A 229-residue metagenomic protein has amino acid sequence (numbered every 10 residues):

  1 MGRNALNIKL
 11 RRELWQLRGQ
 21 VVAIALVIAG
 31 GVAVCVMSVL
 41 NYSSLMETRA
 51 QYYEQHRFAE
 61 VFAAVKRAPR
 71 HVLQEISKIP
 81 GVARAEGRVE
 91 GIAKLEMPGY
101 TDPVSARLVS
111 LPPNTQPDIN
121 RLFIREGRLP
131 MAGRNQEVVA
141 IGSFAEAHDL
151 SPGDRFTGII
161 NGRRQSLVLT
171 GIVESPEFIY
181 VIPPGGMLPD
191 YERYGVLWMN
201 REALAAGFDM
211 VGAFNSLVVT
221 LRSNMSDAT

Functional and structural regions predicted by a protein language model:
R3-T229: Membrane transport/envelope proteins' first extracytoplasmic loop
